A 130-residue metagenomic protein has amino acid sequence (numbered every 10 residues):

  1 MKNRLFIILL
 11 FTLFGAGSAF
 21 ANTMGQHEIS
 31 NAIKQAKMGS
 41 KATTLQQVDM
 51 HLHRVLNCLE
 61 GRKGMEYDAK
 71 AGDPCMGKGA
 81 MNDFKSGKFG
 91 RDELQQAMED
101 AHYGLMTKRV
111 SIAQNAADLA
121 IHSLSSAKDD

Functional and structural regions predicted by a protein language model:
M1-I8: Bacterial N-terminal signal peptides that target proteins for export
I8-A16: Bacterial N-terminal signal peptides
A16-N22: Bacterial Sec-dependent signal peptides at the C-terminal "C-region" and cleavage site
N22-D130: Mature extracytoplasmic or organellar-lumen-exposed domains after removal of signal/transit peptides
